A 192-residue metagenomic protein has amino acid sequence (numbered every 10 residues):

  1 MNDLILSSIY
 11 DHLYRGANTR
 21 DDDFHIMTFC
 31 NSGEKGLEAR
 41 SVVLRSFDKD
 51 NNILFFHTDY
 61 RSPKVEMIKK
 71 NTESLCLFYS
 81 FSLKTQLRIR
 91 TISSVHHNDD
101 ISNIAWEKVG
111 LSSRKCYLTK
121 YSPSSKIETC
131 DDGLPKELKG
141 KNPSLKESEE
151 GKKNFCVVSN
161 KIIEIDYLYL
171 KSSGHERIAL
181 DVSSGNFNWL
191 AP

Functional and structural regions predicted by a protein language model:
M1-P192: Binding-site signature for planar aromatic cofactors or substrates
